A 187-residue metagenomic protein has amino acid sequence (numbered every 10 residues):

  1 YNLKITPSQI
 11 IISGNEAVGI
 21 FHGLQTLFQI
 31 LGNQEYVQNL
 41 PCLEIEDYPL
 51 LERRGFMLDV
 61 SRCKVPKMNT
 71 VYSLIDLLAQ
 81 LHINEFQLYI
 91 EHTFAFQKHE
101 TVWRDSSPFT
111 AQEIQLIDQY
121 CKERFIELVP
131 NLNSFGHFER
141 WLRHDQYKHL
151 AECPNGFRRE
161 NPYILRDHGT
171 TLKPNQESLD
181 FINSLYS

Functional and structural regions predicted by a protein language model:
Y1-L51: Contiguous, structured surface segment used for ligand recognition
L50-S187: Substrate-binding cleft of carbohydrate-active enzyme catalytic domains
